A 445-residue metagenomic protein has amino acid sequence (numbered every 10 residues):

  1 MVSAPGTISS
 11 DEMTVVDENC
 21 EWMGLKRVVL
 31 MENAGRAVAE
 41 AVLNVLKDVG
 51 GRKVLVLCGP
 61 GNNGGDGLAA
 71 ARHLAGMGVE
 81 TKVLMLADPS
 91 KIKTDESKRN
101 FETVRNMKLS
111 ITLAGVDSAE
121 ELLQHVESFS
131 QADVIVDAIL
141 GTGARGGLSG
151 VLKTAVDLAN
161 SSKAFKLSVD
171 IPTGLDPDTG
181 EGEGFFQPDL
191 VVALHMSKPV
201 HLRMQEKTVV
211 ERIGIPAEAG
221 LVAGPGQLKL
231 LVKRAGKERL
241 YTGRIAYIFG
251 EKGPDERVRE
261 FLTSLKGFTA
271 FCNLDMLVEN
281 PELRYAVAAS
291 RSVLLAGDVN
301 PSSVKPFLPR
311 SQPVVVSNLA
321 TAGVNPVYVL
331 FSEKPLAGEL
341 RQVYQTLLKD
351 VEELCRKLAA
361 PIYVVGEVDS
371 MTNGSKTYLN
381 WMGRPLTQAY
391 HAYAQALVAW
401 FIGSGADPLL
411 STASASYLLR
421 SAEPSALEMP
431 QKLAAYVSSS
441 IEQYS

Functional and structural regions predicted by a protein language model:
M1-G50: Glycine/serine-rich phosphate-binding loop and adjoining beta1-alpha1 elements at the start of nucleotide-handling
V2-V15, A132-E256, V351, L358-G366 (+1 more regions): YjeF_N-associated NAD(P)HX repair module
I8, L30-M31, K237-R239, P254 (+2 more regions): Short glycine/threonine-rich catalytic loop with a Thr-x-Gly-x-Asp
E40-I139, S149-V169, C272-L274, N280: Nucleotide and nucleotide-moiety/phosphate-recognizing core
A193-L194, L262, Q345-V351, L379-A399: Gly/Ser/Thr-rich active-site loops/lids in small-molecule metabolic enzymes that frequently grip phosphoryl groups
M276-V278, V287, R420-S445: Charged C-terminal helix
L319-G374: Conserved phosphate/ATP/ADP-binding segment of small-molecule kinases
A396-A434: Conserved post-catalytic alpha-helical subdomain immediately downstream of the catalytic base and nucleotide-binding
